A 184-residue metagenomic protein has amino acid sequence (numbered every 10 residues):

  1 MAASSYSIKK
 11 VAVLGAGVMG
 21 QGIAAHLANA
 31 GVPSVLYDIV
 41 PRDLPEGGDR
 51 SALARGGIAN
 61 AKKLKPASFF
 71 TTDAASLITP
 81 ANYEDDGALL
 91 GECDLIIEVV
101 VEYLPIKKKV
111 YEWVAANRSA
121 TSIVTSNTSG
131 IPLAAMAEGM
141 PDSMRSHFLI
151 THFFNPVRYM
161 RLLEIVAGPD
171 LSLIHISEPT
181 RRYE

Functional and structural regions predicted by a protein language model:
A2-N60: NAD(P)+-binding Rossmann beta1-loop-alpha1 motif at the extreme N-terminus of oxidoreductases
S7-K10, A75, C93, T121: Phosphate-coordination loops involved in phosphoryl transfer and adenosine-cofactor binding
V35-C93, L104-P105, K109: Conserved N-terminal Rossmann-fold NAD(P) cofactor-binding segment
I97: N-terminal Rossmann-like NAD(P) cofactor-binding module of classical short-chain dehydrogenase/reductase
V100-V101, S129: Short glycine-/small-residue-rich Rossmann-like dinucleotide-binding loops
V101-Y103, R181: Active-site beta-to-alpha loop of glycosyltransferases that engages the nucleotide-sugar donor
I106-L162, A167-L173: Rossmann-fold NAD(P)-binding glycine/threonine-rich loop
I174-E184: Single conserved hydrophobic/aromatic residue that forms the stacking wall/gate of nucleotide- or nucleobase-binding
